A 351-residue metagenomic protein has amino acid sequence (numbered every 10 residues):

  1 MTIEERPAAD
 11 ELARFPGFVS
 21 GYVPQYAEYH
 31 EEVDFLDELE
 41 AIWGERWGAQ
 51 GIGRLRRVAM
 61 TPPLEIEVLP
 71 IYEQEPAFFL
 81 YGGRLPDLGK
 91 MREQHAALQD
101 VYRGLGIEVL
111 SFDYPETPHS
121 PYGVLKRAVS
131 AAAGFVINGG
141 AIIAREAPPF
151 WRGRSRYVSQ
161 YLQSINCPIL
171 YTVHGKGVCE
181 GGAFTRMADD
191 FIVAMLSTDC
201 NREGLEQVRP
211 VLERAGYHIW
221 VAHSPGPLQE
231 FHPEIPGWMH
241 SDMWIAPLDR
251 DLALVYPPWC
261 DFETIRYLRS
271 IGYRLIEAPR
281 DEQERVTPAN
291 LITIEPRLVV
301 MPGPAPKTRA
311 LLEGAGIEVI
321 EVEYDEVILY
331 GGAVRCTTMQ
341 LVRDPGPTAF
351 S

Functional and structural regions predicted by a protein language model:
T2-S351: The feature marks the mature, well-folded catalytic cores of soluble enzymes
